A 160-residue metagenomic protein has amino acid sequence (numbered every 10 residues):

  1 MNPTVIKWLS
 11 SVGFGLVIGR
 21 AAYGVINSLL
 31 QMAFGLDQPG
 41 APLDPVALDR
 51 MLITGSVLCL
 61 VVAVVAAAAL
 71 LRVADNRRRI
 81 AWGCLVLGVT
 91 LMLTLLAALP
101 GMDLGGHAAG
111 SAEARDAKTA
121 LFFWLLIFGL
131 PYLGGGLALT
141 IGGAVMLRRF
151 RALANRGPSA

Functional and structural regions predicted by a protein language model:
N2-K7, A69-I80, L104-H107, G134-A160: Cytosolic juxtamembrane helix at the C-terminal end of the final transmembrane segment
N2-L58: N-terminal signal-anchor transmembrane alpha-helix
N2-V5, L48, V61-V64, R78-W82 (+2 more regions): Short amphipathic alpha-helical segments that mediate assembly, nucleic-acid/protein binding, or membrane association
L9-V17, G55, G83-L91, F128 (+1 more regions): Hydrophobic alpha-helical transmembrane segments of polytopic
I18-Y23, L91-L95, L139: Alpha-helical transmembrane segments of multipass membrane proteins
L29-T54, T94-G129: Interfacial non-cytosolic loop connecting adjacent transmembrane helices
S56-V65, L130-A144: Hydrophobic cores of alpha-helical transmembrane segments in multi-pass inner/ER membrane proteins, independent
V62-P100, G142: Loop-to-transmembrane helix junctions at the membrane interface
